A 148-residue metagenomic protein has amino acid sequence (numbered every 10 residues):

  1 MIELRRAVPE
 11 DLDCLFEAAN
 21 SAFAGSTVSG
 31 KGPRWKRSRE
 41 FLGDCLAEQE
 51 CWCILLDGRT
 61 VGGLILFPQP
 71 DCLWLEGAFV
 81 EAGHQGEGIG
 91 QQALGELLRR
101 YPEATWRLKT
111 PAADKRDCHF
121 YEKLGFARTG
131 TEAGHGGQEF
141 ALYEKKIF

Functional and structural regions predicted by a protein language model:
I2-E17: A short beta-loop-alpha structural element at the N-terminal edge of CoA-dependent acyl/N-acetyltransferase catalytic
F16-G43: Conserved GNAT-fold acetyl-CoA-binding loop/helix
F41-C53: A short helix-loop-beta-strand connector motif used in the catalytic cores of GNAT acetyltransferases and, in some
C53, R59-F67, W74-F79: Conserved beta-strand in the GNAT
V80, G86-R99, H119-K123: Conserved acetyl-CoA-binding loop-helix of GNAT-fold acetyltransferases
Q91-Q92, A113-G130, H135-E139: Conserved active-site alpha-helix within GNAT-family acetyltransferase domains
R100-A112: Conserved GNAT acetyl-CoA-binding A-motif
Q138-F148: Terminal substrate-recognition subdomain of acyl/acetyltransferases
